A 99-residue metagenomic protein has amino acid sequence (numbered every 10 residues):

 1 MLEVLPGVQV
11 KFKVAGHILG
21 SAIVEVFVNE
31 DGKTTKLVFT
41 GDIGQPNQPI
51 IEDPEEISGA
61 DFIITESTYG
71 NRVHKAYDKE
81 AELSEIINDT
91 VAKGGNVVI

Functional and structural regions predicted by a protein language model:
M1-I99: His/Asp/Glu-rich metal-coordinating catalytic cores of metallo-dependent phosphodiesterases/hydrolases acting on
